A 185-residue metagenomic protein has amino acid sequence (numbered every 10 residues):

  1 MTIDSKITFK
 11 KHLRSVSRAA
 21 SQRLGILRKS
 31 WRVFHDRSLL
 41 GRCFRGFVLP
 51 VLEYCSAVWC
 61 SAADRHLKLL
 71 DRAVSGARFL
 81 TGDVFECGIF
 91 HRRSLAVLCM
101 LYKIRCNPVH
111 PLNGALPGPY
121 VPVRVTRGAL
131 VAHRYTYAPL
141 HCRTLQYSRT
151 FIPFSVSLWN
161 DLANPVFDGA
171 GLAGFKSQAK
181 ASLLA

Functional and structural regions predicted by a protein language model:
M1-A185: Hydrophobic/basic alpha-helical segments
